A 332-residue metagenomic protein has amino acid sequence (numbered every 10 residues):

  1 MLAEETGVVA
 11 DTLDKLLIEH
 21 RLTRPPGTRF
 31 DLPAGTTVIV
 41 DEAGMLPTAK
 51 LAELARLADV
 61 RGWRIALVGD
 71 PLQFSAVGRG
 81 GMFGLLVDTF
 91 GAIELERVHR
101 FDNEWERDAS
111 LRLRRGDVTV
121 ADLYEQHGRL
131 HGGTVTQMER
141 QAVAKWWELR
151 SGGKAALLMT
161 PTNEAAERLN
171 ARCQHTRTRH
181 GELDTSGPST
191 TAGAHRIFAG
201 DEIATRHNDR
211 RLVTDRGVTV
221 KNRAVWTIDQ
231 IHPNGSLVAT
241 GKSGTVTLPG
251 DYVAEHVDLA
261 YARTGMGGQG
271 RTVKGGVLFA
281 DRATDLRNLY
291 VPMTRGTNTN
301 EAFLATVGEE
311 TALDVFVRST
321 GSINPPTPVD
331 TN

Functional and structural regions predicted by a protein language model:
M1-V38, R263: Inter-Walker segment of RecA-like/P-loop motor cores
L17, L46-P47, F74-S75: Catalytic P-loop NTPase motifs of RecA-like helicase/translocase cores
R29-L32, R56-R61, L85-T89, R150-S151 (+2 more regions): Conserved catalytic network of the ASCE P-loop NTPase/AAA+ motor domain
A34-T37, R61-A66, E301: Loop/turn-to-beta-strand initiation segments
D41-E42, G69: Walker B catalytic acidic pair
V60, V68-T240, R318-N332: Conserved helicase motor core of P-loop NTPases
R115, N222-N332: C-terminal accessory regions
